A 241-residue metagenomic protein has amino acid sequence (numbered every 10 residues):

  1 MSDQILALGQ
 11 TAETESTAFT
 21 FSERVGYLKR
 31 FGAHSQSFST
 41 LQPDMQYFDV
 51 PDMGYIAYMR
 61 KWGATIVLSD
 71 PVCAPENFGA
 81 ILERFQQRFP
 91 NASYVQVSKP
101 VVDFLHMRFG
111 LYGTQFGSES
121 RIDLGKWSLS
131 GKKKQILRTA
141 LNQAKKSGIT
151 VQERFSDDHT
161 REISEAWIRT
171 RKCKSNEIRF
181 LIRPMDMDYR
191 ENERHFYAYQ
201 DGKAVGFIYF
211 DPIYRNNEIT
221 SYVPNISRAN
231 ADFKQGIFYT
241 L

Functional and structural regions predicted by a protein language model:
Q4-L6: Short, positively charged, Ser/Thr-rich terminal linear motifs in low-complexity/disordered regions that act as
G9-V67, V95-T114, G125-T240: A conserved beta-strand-loop-helix scaffold within acyl/acetyltransferase catalytic domains
T65-E76: Glycine-rich phosphate-binding "P-loop"
P75-Q86, F233-L241: Conserved acetyl-CoA-binding loop-helix of GNAT-fold acetyltransferases
P90-S93: Short active-site oxyanion
G117-E119: A cross-kingdom signal targeting lumenal/periplasmic-facing segments of multi-pass membrane and secretory-pathway
